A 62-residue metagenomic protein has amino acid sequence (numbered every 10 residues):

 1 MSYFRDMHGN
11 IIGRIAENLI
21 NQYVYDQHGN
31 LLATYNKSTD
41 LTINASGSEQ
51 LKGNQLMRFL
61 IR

Functional and structural regions predicted by a protein language model:
M1-R62: Intrinsically disordered, low-complexity proline/glycine-rich segments
